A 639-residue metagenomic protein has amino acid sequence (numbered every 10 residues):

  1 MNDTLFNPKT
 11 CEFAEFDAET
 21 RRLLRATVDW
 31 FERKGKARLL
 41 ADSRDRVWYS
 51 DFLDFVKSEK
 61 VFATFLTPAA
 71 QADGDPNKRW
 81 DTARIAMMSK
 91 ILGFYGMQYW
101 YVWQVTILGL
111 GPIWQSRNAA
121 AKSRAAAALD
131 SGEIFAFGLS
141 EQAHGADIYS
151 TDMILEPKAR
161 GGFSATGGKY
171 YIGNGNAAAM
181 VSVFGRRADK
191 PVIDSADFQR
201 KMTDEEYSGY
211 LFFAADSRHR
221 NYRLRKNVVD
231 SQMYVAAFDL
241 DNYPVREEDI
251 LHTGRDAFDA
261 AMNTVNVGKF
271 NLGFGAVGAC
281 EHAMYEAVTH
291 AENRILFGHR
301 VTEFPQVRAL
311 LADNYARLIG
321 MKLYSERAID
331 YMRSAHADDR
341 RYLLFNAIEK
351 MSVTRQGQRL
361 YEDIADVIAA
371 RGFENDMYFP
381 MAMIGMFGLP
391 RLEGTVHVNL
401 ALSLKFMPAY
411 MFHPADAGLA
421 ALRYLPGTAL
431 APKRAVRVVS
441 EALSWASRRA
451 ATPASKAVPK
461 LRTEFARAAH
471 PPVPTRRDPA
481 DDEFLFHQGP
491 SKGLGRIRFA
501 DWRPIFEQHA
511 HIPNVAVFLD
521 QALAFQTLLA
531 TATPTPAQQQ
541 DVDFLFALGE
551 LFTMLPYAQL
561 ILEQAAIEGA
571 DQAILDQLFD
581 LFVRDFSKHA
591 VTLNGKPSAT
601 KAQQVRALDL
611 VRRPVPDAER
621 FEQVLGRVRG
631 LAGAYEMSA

Functional and structural regions predicted by a protein language model:
M1-F65, A69-G93, Q98-W100, S123 (+11 more regions): Flavin-dependent oxidoreductase catalytic core characteristic of acyl-CoA dehydrogenase/oxidase-like enzymes
D81-A86, T106, A126, M180: Amphipathic alpha-helical segments in well-structured domains
W100-A120, G145-I148, P157-A159, E292: N-terminal glycine-rich flavin-associated loop
S131-S140: A short, Trp-centered hydrophobic/proline-enriched beta-strand micro-motif
A143-A146, Y171-N174, T203, N227-Y234: Short Gly/Pro-enriched turn/cap motifs at secondary-structure boundaries
T151, G168-K169, R223-N227: Short beta-alpha junctions and helix-cap segments that line functional grooves
G162, T166-N221: A short core secondary-structure module
H219-N242: Flexible, small-/acidic-enriched active-site or ligand-binding loops
